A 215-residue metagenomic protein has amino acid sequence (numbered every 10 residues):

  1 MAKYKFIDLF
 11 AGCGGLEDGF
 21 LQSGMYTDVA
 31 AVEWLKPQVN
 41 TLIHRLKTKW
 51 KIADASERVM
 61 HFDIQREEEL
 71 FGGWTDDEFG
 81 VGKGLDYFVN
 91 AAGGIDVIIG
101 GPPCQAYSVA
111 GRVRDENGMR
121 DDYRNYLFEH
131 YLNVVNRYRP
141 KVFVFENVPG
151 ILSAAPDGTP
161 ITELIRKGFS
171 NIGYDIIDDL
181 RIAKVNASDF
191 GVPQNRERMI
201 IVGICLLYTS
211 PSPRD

Functional and structural regions predicted by a protein language model:
A2-K5: Extreme N-terminal starter segment of soluble prokaryotic enzymes
D8: Class I SAM-dependent methyltransferase core
A11-I64: SAM cofactor-binding core of SAM-dependent methyltransferases, primarily the Rossmann-like beta-alpha-beta module
G14, K36, N40, E69 (+3 more regions): A structural signal for well-ordered alpha-helical segments within the folded catalytic domains of diverse enzymes
W34, S56-Y87: Adenosine-cofactor binding site in Rossmann-like domains, unifying the SAM/SAH pocket of S-adenosylmethionine-dependent
T75-D77, G84-I95, Y107-S210, R214: Class I S-adenosyl-L-methionine
I99: N-terminal Rossmann-like NAD(P) cofactor-binding module of classical short-chain dehydrogenase/reductase
P102-Q105: Short glycine-rich anion-binding loops that position phosphate/pyrophosphate groups of nucleotides and phosphorylated
